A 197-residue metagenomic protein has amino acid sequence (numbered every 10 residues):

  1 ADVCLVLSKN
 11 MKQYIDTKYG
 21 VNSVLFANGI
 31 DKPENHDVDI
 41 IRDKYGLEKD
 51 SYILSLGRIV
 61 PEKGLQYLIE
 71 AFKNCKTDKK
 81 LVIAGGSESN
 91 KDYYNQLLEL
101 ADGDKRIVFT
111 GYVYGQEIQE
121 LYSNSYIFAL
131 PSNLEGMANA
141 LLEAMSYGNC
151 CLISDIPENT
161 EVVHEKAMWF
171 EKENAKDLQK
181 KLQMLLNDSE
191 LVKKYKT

Functional and structural regions predicted by a protein language model:
A1-H36, L47: Donor nucleotide-sugar binding/catalytic pocket of nucleotide-sugar-dependent glycosyltransferases
L5, L47-K63, I69-K73, V82: Conserved donor-binding/catalytic core segment of Leloir-type glycosyltransferases
Y94-Q116: Nucleotide-activated donor-binding/catalytic signature segment of Leloir-type glycosyltransferases, i.e., the conserved
Y112-V113, E120-S125: Short alpha-helical donor nucleotide-sugar binding micro-motif in glycosyltransferases
F128-A129, A144: A short hydrophobic beta-strand element within the catalytic core of glycosyltransferases that build diverse glycans
N133: Aromatic "clamp/platform" in nucleotide-sugar-dependent glycosyltransferases that forms part of the donor/acceptor
S146, C150-I153: Short hydrophobic beta-strand element within catalytic cores of glycosyltransferases and related nucleotide-activated
M168-A175, M184-E190: Conserved acidic donor-binding segment of nucleotide-sugar-dependent glycosyltransferases
